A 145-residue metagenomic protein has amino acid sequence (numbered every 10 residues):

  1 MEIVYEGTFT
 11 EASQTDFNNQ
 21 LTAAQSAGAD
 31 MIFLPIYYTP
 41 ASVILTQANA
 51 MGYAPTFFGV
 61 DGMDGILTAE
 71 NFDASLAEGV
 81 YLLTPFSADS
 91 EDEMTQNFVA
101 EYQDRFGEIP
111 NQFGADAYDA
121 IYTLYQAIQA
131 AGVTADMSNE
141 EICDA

Functional and structural regions predicted by a protein language model:
M1-A145: Extracytosolic ligand-binding ectodomains
